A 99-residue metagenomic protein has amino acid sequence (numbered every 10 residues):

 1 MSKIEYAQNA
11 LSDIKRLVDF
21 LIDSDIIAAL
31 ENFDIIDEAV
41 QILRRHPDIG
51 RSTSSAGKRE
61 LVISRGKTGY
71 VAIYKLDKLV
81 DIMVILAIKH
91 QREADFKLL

Functional and structural regions predicted by a protein language model:
M1-R59: Basic, Lys/Arg-enriched alpha-helical interface segments
L21, R65-L99: Enriched for short, Lys/Arg-rich terminal
E60-S64: Short beta-strand segments that buttress and anchor functional surface loops
